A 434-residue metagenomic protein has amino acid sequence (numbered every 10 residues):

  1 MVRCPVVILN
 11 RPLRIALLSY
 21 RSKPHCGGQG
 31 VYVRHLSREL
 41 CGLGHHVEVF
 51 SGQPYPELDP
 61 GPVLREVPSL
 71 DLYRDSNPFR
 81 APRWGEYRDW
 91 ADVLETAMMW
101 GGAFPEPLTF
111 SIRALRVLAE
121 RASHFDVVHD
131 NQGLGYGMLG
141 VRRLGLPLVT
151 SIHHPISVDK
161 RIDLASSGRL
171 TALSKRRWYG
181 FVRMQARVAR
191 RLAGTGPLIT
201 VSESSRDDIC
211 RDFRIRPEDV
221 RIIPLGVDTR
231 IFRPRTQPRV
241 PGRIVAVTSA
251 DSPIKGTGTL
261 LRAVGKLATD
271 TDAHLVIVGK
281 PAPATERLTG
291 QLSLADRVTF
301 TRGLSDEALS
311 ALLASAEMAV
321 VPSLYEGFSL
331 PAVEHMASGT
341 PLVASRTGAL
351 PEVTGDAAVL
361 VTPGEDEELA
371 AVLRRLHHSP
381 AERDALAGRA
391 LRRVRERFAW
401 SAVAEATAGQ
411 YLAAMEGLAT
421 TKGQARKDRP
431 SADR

Functional and structural regions predicted by a protein language model:
I8-P12, F50-R113: A conserved catalytic-core segment of Leloir-type glycosyltransferases
R116-A119, I156, A172-L198: Membrane-proximal helix-turn-helix segments that form the acceptor-binding/catalytic region of lipid-linked
I199, T236-K255, L261-G265: Conserved donor-binding/catalytic core segment of Leloir-type glycosyltransferases
S204, G226: Carbohydrate-associated surface elements
G279, E286-S310: Nucleotide-activated donor-binding/catalytic signature segment of Leloir-type glycosyltransferases, i.e., the conserved
L324: Aromatic "clamp/platform" in nucleotide-sugar-dependent glycosyltransferases that forms part of the donor/acceptor
P341-A344: Short hydrophobic beta-strand element within catalytic cores of glycosyltransferases and related nucleotide-activated
V359-D366, R375-P380: Conserved acidic donor-binding segment of nucleotide-sugar-dependent glycosyltransferases
